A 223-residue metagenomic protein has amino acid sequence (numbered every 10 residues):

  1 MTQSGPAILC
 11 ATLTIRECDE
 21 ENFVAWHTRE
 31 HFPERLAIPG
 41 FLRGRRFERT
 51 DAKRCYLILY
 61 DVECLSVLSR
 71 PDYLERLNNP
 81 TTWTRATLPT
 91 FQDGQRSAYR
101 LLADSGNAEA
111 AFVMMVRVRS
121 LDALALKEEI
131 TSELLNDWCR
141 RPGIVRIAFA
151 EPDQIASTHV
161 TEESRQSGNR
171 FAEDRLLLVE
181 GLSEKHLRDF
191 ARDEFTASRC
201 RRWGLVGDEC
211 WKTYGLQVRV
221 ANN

Functional and structural regions predicted by a protein language model:
M1-N223: Macromolecular interaction modules
